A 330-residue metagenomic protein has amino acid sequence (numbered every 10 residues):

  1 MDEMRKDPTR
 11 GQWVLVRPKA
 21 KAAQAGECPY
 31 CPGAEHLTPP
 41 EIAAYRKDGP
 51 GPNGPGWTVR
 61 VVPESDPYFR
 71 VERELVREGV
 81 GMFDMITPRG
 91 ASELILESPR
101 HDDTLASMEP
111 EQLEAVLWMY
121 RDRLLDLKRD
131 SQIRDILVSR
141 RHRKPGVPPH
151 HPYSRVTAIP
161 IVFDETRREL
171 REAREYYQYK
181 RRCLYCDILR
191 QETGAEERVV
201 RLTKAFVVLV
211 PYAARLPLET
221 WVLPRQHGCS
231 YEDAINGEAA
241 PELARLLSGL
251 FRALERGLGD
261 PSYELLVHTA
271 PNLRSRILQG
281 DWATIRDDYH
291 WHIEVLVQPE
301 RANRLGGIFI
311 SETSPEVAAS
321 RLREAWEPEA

Functional and structural regions predicted by a protein language model:
M1-H151, T157-A234, F251-R256, D260-Y263 (+2 more regions): Active-site microenvironments that recognize anionic phosphate/pyrophosphate groups
N236-L246: Gly/Ser/Thr-rich active-site loops/lids in small-molecule metabolic enzymes that frequently grip phosphoryl groups
